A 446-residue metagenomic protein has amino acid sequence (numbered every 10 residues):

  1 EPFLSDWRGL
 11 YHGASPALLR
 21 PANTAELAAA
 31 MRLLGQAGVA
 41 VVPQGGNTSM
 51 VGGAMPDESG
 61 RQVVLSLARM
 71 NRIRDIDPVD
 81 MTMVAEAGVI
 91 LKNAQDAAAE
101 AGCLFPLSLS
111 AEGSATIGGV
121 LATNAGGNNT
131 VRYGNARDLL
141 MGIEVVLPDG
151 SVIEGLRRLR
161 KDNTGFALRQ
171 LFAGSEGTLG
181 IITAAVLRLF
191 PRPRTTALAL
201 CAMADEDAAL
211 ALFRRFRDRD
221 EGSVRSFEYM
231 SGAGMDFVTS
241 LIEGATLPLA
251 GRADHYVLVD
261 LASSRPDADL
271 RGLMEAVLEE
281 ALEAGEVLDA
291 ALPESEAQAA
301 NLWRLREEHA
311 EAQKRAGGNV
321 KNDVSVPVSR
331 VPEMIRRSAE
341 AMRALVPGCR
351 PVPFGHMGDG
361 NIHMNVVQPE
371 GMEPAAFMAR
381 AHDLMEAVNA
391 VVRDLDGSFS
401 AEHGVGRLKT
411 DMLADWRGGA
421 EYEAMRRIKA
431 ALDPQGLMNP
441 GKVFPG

Functional and structural regions predicted by a protein language model:
E1-R32, Q36, S49-M81, G234-T246 (+2 more regions): N-terminal flexible segment immediately upstream of the FAD-binding catalytic core in FAD-dependent oxidoreductases
E1-W7, Q36-V39, E280-A297, D394-F399 (+1 more regions): N-terminal accessory segments
G45-N47, S110, G232, G404: Short, ordered loop/turn segments at secondary-structure junctions
R72-S226, M438: FAD-binding subdomain of flavoenzyme oxidoreductases
P78-M81, M372-P374, L408-A414: Short beta-alpha connecting loops at secondary-structure transitions that line or flank enzyme active sites
S151, T410-G446: Activity-critical C-terminal alpha-helical subdomain
P191, A202-M203, A208-D383, A387 (+2 more regions): C-terminal substrate-recognition/cap domain of FAD-linked oxidoreductases
